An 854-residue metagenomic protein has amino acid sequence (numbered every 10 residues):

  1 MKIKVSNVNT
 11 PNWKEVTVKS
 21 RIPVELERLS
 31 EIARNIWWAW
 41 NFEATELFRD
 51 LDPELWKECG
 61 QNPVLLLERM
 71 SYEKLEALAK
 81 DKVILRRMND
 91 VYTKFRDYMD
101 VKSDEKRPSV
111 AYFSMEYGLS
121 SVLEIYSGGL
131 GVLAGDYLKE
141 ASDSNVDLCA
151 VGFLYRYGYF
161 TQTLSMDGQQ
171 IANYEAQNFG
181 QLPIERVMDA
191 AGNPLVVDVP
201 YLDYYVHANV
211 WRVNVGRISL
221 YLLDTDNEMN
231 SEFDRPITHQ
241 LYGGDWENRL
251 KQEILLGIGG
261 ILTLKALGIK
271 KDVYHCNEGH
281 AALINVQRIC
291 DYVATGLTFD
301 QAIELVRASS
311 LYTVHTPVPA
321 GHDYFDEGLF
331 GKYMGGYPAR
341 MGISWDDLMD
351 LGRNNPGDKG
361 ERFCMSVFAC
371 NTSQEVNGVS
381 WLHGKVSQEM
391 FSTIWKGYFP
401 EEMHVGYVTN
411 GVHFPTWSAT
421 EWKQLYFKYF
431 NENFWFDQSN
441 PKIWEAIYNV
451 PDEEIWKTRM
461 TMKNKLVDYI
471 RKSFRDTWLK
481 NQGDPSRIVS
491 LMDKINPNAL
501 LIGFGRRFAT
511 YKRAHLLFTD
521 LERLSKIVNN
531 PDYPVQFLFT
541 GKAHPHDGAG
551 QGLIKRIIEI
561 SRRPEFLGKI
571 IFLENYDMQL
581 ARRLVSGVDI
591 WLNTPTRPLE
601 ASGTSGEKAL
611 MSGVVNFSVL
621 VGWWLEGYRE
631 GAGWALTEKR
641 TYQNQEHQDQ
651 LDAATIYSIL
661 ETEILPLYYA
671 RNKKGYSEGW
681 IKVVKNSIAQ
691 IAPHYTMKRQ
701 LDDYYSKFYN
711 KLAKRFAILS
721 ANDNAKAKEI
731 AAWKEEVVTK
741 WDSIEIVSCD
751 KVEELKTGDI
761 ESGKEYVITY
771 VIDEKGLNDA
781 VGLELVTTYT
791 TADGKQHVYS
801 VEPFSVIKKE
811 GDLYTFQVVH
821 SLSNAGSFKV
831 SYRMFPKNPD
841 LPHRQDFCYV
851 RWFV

Functional and structural regions predicted by a protein language model:
M1-V854: Catalytic cores of carbohydrate-active enzymes across secretory and cytosolic contexts
